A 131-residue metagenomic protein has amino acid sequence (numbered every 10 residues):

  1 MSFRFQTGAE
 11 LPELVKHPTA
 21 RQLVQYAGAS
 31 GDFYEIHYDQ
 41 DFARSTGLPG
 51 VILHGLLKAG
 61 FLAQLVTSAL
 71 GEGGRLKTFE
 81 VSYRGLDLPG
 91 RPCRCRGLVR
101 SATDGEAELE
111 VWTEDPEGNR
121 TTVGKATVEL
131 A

Functional and structural regions predicted by a protein language model:
M1-P12, P89-A131: HotDog/MaoC-like acyl-thioester-processing domains
M1-R75: Hot-dog-fold acyl-thioester-processing enzymes
P18, Y83, V128-L130: Hydrophobic residues in beta-strands and at strand termini
D32, D39-D41, D87, D104 (+1 more regions): Acidic-enriched, low-complexity/disordered segments with a strong bias for Aspartate over Glutamate
V66-C95: Mid-chain, well-packed structural core segment of small domains
